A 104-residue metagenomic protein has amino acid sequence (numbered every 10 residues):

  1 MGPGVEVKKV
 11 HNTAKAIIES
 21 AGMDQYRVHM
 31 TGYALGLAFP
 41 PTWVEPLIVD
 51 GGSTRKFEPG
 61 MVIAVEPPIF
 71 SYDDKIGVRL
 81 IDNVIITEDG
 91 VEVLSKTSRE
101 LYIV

Functional and structural regions predicted by a protein language model:
M1-V104: Active-site neighborhoods and metal-handling regions in enzymes and metal-associated proteins
